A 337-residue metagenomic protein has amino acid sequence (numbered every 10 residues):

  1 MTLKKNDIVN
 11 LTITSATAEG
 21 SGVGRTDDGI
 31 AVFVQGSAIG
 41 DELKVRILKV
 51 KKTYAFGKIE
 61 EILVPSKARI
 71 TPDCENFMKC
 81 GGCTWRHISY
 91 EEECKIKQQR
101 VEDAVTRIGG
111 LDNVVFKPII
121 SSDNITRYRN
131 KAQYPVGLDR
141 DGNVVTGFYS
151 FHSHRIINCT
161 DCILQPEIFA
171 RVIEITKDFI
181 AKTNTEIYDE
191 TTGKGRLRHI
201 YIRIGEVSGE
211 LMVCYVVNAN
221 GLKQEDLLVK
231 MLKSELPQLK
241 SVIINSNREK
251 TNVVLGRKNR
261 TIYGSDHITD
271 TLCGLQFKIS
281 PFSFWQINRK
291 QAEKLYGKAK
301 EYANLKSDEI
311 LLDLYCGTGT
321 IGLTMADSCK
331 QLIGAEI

Functional and structural regions predicted by a protein language model:
M1-I337: Accessory RNA-recognition modules of RNA-modification enzymes
